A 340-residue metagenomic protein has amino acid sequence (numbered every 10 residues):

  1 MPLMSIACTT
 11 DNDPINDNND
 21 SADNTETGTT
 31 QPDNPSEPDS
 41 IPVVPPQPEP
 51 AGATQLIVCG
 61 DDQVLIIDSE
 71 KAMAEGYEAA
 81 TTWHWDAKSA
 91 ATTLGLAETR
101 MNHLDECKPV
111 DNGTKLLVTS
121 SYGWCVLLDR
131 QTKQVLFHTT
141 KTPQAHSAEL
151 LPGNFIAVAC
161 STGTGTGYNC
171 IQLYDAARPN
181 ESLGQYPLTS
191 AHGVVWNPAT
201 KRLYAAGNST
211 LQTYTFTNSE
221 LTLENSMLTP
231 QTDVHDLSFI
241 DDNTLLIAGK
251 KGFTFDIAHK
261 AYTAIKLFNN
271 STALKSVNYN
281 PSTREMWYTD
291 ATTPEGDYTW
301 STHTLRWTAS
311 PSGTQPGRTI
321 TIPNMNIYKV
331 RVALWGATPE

Functional and structural regions predicted by a protein language model:
M1-E49: Bacterial Sec-dependent N-terminal signal peptides
G52-T54, N112-T114, P152-F155, A199-K201 (+2 more regions): Short coil/turn segments that connect the beta-strands within blades of beta-propeller domains
D62, Y122-G123, T162-G163, S209 (+2 more regions): Residue-level signature of beta-propeller blades and closely related beta-rich strand-turn architectures in secreted
E70, R130-T132, Y174-P179, F216-S219 (+1 more regions): Short loop/turn segments that connect beta-strands within beta-propeller blades
A80-E98, K133-T139, N180-Y186, T222-T229 (+1 more regions): A short beta-strand motif characteristic of beta-propeller blades
T82-G123, K133-S147: Blade-loop segments of beta-propeller domains
L96-K108, T142-L151, L188-W196, T229-D242 (+2 more regions): Repeated scaffold domains used in trafficking and secretory/extracellular systems, primarily beta-propellers
T119-S121, S161-N169, A206: Short, solvent-exposed loop/turn segments at conserved positions within beta-propeller repeat blades
